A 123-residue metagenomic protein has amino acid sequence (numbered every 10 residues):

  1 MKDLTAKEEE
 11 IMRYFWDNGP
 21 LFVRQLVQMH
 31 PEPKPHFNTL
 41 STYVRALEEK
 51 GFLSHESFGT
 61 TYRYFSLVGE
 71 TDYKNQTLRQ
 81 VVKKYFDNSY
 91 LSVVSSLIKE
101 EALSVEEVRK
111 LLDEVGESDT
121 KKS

Functional and structural regions predicted by a protein language model:
L4-K7, F58-T77: Short, cationic-aromatic polyanion-contact patches
E9-Y14, S92: Pre-recognition alpha-helix immediately N-terminal to the DNA-recognition helix within helix-turn-helix or winged-helix
R13-G19, I98: Short, locally clustered residues in the helix-turn-helix/winged-helix DNA-binding domain
L21-M29: Short acidic, hydrophobic short linear motifs in intrinsically disordered regions
S41-R45: Short, hydrophobic-biased segments on the C-terminal half of alpha helices that form "recognition helices"
G51: Glycine-centered, phosphate/nucleic-acid-interacting loop/turn motifs that mediate DNA/RNA or nucleotide
H55: Short beta-strand "wing" residues that participate in macromolecule-binding interfaces
Q76-T120: Amphipathic alpha-helical dimerization/coiled-coil segments that flank or bridge DNA-binding/regulatory modules
